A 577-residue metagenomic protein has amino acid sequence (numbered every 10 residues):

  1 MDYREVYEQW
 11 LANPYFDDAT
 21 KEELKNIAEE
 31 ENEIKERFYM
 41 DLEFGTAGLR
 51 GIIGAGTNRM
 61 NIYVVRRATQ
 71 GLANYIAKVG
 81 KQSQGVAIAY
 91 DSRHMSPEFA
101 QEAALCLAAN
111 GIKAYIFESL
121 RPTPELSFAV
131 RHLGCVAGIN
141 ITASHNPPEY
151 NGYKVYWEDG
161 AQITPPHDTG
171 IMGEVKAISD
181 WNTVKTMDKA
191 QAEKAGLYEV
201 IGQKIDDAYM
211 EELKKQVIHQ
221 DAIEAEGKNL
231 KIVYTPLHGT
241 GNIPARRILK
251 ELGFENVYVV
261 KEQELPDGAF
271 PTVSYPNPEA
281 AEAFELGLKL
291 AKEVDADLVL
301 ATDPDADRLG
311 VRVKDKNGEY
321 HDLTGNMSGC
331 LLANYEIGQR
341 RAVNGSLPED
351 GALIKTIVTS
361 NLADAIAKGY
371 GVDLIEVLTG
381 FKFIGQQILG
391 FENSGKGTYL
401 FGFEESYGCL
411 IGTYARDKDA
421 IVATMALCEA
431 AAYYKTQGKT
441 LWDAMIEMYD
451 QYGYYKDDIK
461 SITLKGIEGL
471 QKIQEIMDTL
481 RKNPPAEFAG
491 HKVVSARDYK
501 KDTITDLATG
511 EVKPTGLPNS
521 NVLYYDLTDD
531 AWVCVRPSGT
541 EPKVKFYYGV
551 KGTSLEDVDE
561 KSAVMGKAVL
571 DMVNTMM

Functional and structural regions predicted by a protein language model:
E5-A103, A192-K228, T240: An N-terminal, well-structured beta->alpha segment
E33-F38, L42, N151-E285, L290-A291: Gly/Ser/Thr-enriched, mixed-charge loops and adjacent short helices that form phosphate/oxyanion-binding elements
F38-N58, A143-N146, P236-I248, P304 (+3 more regions): Conserved phosphate/anionic-ligand binding catalytic regions in large, soluble enzymes, centered on
G85-D91, K231-Y234, L410, G549: Short glycine-rich or small-residue beta-strand-to-loop segments that form or flank ligand, phosphate, metal/Fe-S
A87-Y150, K250-G310: N-terminal small/polar loop signature for handling phosphorylated ligands or for N-terminal nucleophile
F99-L107, Y150-W157, D307-N326, A363-I366: Short Gly/Thr/Asp-enriched flexible loops that form oxyanion-binding sites at enzyme active sites
Y156-T186, N326-D350, K355-D364, A420 (+1 more regions): Glycine-rich phosphate-binding loop plus the immediately following alpha-helix
K292, A296-L298, E319-H321, Q339-R536 (+3 more regions): Phosphate-binding and adjacent anionic-ligand microenvironments
